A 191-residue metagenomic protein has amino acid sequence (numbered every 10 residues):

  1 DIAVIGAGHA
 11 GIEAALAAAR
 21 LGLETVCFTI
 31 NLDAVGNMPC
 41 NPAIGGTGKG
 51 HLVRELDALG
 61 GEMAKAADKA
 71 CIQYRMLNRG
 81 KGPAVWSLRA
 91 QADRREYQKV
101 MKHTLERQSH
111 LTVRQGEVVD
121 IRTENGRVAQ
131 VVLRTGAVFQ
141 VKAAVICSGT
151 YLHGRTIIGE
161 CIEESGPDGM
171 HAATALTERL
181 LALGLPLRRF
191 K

Functional and structural regions predicted by a protein language model:
D1, A129, K142: Conserved acidic residues
D1-A10: Beta1/beta-strand and adjacent pyrophosphate-binding region of the FAD-binding site in flavoprotein oxidoreductases
I5, L133, I146-C147: Redox-cofactor binding/interface segments in oxidoreductases and associated redox assembly factors
L16-R122, A143, C147-L176, L181-K191: Conserved N-terminal/central alpha/beta ligand/cofactor-binding core
T123-A129: A short, glycine/Asx- and small/polar-enriched loop/turn that sits immediately N-terminal to a beta-strand
R134-A143: Core beta-strand elements of the Rossmann-like FAD/NAD(P) dinucleotide-binding domain in flavoenzyme oxidoreductases
